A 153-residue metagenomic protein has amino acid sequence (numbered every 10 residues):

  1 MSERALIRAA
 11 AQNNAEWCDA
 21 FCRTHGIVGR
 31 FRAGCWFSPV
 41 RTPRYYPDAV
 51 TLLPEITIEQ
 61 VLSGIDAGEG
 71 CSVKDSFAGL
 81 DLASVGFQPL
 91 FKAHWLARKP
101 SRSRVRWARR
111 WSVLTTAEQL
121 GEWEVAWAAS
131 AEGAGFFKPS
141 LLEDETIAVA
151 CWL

Functional and structural regions predicted by a protein language model:
M1-A67, A128-E145: N-terminal charged segments
R30-W36, V85-A97, A148-L153: Conserved beta-strand in the GNAT
P43, L52-E118: Acyl-donor-binding surface of acyltransferase catalytic domains
W107-L153: Flexible, substrate/cofactor-facing loop regions flanked by secondary structure within enzyme catalytic domains
